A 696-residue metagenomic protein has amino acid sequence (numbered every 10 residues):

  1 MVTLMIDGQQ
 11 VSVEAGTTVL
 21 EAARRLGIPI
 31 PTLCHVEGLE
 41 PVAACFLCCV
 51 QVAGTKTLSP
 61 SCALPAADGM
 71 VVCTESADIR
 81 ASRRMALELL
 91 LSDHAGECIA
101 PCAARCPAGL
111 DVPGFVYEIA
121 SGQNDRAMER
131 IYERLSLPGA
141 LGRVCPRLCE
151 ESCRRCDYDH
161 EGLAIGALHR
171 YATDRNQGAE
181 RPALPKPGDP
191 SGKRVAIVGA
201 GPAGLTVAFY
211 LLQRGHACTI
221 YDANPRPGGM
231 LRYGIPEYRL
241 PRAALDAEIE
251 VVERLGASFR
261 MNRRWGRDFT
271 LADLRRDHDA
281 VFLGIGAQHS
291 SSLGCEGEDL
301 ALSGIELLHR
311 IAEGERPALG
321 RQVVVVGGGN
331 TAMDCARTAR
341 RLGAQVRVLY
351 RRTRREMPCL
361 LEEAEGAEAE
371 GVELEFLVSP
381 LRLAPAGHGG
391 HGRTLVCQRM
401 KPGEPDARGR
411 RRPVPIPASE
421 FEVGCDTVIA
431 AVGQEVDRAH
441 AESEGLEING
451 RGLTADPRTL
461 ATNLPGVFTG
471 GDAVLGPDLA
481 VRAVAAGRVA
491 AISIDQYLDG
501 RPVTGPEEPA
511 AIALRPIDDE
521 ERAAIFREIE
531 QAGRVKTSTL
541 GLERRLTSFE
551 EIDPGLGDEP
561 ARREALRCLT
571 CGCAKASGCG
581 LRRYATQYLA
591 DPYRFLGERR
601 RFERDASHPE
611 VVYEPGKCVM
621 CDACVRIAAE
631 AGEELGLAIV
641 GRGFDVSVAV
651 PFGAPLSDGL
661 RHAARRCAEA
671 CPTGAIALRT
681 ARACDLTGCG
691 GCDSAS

Functional and structural regions predicted by a protein language model:
M1-A104, P113, Y117, S121-R126 (+1 more regions): Signature of N-terminal electron-transfer/Fe-S-associated modules in redox systems
V2, T18, R25-G27, L47-S59 (+11 more regions): Iron-sulfur cluster-binding cysteine motifs and their immediate structural context in ferredoxin-like electron-transfer
L4-I6, Q10, I30-E40, L87-R105 (+13 more regions): Ferredoxin-like iron-sulfur electron-transfer modules
A172-G188, E250-R267, S290-L342, I448-P465: Glycine-rich dinucleotide-binding loop and its adjacent helix/turn
R194-A217, A332-R340: N-terminal Rossmann-like FAD-binding beta1-loop-alpha1 element of flavoenzymes
A217-I220, N224-L255, F259, H309 (+2 more regions): Rossmann-like dinucleotide-binding cores of NAD(P)H-dependent redox enzymes
D299-R321, G390, P405-D478: FAD-site-proximal beta/loop scaffold in flavoenzymes
A473-L498: A conserved FAD-binding loop/helix module that cradles the flavin
